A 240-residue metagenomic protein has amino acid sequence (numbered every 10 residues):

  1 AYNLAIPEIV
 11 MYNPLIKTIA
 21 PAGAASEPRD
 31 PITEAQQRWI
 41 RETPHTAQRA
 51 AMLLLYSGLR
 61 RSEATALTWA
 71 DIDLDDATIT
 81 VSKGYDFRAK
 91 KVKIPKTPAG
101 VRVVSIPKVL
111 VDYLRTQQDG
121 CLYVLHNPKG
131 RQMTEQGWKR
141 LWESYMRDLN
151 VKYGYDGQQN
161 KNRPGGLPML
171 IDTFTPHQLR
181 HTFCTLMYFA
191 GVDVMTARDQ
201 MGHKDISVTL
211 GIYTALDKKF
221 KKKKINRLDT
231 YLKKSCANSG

Functional and structural regions predicted by a protein language model:
Y2-E27, S82, D156-L167, N226: Short, charged hinge/linker segments at domain and secondary-structure junctions
A5-P14, D73-A77, L114-T116, C121 (+2 more regions): Proline-centered turn/helix-capping motifs that create local helix->coil transitions or kinks
V10-L67, D75: Basic, Lys/Arg- and aromatic-enriched nucleic-acid-binding interface segment
A20, D30, E34, L67-T116: Conserved tyrosine-mediated DNA breakage-rejoining catalytic core shared by Y-recombinases
G23-A24, P31, Y85, V111 (+1 more regions): Catalytic-site neighborhood detector that most strongly recognizes the C-terminal catalytic loop/helix of tyrosine
W39-A47, S57, V104, D119-Y123 (+3 more regions): Short, basic (Lys/Arg/His-rich) helix/loop patches that form interaction surfaces in the mid-to-C-terminal regions
D71-T78, T173, V192-T214: Short, polar N-cap/turn motifs at the start of nucleic acid-interacting alpha helices
D76, A89-K91, P95-V101, S105-L110 (+5 more regions): C-terminal secondary-structure termini that scaffold catalytic or DNA-interacting sites
